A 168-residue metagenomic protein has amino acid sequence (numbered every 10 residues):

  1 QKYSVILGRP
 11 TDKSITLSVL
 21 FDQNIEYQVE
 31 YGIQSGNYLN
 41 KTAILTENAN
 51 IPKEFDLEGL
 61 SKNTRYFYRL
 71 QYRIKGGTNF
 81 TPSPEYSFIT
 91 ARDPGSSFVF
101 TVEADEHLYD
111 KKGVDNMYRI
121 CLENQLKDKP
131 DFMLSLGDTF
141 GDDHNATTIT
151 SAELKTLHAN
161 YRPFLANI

Functional and structural regions predicted by a protein language model:
Q1-L108, E123-D128: Acidic, histidine-bearing metal-coordination/catalytic regions of metal-dependent phosphoesterases
G95-I168: Active-site neighborhood of divalent metal-dependent phosphoester/pyrophosphate hydrolases
